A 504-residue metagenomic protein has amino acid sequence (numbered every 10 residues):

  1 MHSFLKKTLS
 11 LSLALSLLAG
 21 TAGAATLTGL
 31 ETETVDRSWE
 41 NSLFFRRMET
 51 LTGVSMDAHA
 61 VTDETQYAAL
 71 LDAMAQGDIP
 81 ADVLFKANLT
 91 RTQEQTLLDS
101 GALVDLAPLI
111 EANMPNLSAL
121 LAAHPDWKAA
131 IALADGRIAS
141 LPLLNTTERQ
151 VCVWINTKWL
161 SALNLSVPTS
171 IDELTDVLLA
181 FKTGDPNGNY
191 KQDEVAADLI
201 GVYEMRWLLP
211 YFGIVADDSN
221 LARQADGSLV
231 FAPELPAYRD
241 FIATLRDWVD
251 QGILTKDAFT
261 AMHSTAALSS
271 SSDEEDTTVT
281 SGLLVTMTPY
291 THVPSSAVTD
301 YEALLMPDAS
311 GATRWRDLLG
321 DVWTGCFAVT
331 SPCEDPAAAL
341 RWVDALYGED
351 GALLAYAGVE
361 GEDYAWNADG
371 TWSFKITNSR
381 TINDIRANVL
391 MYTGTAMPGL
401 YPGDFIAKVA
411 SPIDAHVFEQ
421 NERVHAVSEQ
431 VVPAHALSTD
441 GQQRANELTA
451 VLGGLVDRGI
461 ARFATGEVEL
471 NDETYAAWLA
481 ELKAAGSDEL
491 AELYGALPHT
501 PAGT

Functional and structural regions predicted by a protein language model:
L5, L9, L13, L17 (+1 more regions): Extracytoplasmic/secretory soluble proteins
